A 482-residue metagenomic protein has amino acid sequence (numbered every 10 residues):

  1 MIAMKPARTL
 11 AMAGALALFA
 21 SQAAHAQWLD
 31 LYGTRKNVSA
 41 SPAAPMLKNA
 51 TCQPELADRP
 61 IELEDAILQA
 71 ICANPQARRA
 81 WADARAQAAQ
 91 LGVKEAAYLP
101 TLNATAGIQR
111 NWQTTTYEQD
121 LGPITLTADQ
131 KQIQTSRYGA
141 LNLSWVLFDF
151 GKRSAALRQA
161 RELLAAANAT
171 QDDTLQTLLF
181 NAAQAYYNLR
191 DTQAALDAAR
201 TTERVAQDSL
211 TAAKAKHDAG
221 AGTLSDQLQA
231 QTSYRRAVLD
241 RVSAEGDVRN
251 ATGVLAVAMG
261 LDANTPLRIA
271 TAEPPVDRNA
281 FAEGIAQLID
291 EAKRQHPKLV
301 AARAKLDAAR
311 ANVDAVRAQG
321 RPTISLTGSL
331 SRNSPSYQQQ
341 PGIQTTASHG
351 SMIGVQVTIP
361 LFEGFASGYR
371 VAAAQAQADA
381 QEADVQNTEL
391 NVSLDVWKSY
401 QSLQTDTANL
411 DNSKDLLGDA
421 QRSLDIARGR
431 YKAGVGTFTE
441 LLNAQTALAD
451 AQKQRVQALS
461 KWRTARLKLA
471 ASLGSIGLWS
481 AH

Functional and structural regions predicted by a protein language model:
A3-A7, M12, H25-N37, W112 (+3 more regions): Acidic, low-complexity, intrinsically disordered peripheral segments
A11-A20: Bacterial N-terminal signal peptides
A26-L99, N103, Q113, A270-L306 (+3 more regions): Bacterial Sec-pathway N-terminal export signals of envelope proteins
K48-R59, T105-N142, T271-A282, D314 (+3 more regions): Small/polar, glycine/serine/threonine/aspartate-rich low-complexity segments that form flexible
L68-R78, R85-T101, D129, I133 (+9 more regions): A glycine-/polar-enriched beta->alpha junction
R79-E95, T174, L178-D197, D208 (+6 more regions): Amphipathic alpha-helical coiled-coil segments
D173-E291, S402, D406, L448-A449 (+1 more regions): Periplasmic alpha-helical coiled-coil/stalk elements that build and connect Gram-negative outer-membrane
